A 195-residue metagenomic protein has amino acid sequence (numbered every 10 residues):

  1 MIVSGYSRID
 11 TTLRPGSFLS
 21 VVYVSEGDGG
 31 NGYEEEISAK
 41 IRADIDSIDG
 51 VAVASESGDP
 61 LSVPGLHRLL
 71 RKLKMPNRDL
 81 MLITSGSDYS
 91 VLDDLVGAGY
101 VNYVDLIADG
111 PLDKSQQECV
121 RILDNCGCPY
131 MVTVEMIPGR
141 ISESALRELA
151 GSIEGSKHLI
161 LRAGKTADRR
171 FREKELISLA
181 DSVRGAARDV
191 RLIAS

Functional and structural regions predicted by a protein language model:
I2-I9, L13-Y100: Conserved Radical SAM active-site core
Y6, R162-G164, L192-S195: Conserved beta-strand termini and adjacent loop/short-helix elements that scaffold enzyme active sites in alpha/beta
R42, L61-S182: Conserved AdoMet/S-adenosylmethionine-binding subsite of the radical SAM
I177-S195: A C-terminal junction/extension of Radical SAM enzymes
